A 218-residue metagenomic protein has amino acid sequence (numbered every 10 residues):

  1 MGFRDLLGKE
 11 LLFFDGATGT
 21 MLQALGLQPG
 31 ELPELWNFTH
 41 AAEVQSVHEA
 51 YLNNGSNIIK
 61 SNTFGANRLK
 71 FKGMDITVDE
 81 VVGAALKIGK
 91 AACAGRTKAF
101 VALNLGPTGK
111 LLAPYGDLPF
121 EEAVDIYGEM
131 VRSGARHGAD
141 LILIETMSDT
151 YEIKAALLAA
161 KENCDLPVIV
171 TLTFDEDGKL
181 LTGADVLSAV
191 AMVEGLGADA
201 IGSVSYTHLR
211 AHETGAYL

Functional and structural regions predicted by a protein language model:
R4-T39, F64, R68-K70, T97-F120 (+2 more regions): N-terminal small/glycine-rich loop or linker at the start of catalytic domains across soluble metabolic enzymes
G16, Y51, G89, I142 (+1 more regions): Conserved, mostly hydrophobic/aromatic
L32, W36-T39, I58-V78, A139-K154: Glycine-rich, proline-tolerant flexible connector loops at the mouths of alpha/beta enzymes
W36-A50, M74-I88, E121-G128: Glycine-rich anion/phosphate-binding loops
S46-I59, H137: Catalytic domains of carbohydrate-active enzymes, especially glycoside hydrolases
M74-R96, K154-V170, A216: Alpha-helix-loop-beta-strand connector modules within alpha/beta enzyme cores
L111-A113, A156-K161, D165-V193: Conserved anion-binding
T207-T214: Conserved small/polar residues in nucleotide/adenosyl-binding loops
